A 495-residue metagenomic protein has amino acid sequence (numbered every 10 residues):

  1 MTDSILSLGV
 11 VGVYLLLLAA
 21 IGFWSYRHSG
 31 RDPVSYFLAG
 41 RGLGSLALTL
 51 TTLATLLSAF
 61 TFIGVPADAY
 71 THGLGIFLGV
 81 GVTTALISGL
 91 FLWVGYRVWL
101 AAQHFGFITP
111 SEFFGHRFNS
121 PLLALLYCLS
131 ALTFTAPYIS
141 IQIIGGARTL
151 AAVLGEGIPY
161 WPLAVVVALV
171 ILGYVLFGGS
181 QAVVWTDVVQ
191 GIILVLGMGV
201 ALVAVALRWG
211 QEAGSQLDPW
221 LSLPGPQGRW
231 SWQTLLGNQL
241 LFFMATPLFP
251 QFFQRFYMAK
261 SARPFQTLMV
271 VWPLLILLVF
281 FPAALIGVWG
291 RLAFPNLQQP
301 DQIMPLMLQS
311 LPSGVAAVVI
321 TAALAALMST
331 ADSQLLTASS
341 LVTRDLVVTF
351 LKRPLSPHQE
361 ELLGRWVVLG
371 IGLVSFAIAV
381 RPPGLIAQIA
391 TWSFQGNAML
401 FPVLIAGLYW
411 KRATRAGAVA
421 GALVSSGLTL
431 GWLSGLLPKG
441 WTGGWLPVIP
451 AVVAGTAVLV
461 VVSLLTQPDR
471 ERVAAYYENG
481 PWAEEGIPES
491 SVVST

Functional and structural regions predicted by a protein language model:
M1-T495: Membrane-embedded helix-loop-helix hairpins and adjacent transmembrane boundary segments in multi-pass transporters
